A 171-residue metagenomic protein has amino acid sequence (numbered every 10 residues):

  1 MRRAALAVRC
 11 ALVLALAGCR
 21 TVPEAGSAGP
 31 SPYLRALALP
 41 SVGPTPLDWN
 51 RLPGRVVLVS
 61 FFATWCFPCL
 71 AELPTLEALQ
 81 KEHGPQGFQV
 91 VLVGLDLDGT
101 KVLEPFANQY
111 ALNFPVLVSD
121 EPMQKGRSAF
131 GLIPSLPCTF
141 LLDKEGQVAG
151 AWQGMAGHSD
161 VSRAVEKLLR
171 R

Functional and structural regions predicted by a protein language model:
M1-A38, G150-A151, R171: N-terminal targeting signals for export/organelle localization
A36-V57: A short beta-strand-turn-helix
P53-R55, P85, L112-N113: Active-site acidic short loop of glycosyltransferases
R55-V57, F61-W65, S135: Short pre-active-site segment immediately N-terminal to redox-active cysteine/selenocysteine motifs in thiol-based
C66-L70: Short, thiol/selenol-centered motifs that function as redox-active sites or metal-ligating centers
A71-Y110, E121-R127: Structural microenvironment flanking redox-active thiols in thiol-disulfide oxidoreductases
Y110-L112, D120-E166: Thiol/disulfide oxidoreductase modules built on the thioredoxin-like
